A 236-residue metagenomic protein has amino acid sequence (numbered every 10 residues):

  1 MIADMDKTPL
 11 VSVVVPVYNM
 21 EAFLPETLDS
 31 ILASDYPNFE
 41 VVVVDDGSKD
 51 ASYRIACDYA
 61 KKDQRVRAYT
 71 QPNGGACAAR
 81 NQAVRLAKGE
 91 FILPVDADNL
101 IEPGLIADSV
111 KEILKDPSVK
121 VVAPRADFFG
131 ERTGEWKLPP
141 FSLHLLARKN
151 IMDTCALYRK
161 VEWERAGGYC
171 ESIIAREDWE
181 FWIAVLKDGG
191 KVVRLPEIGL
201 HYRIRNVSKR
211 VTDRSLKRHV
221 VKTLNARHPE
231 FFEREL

Functional and structural regions predicted by a protein language model:
M1-S30: N-proximal low-complexity "stem/linker" segments adjacent to membrane-targeting elements
D29-N38: Short, acidic, metal-binding catalytic loop of nucleotide-sugar glycosyltransferases
D45-R54, G74, D96: A conserved acidic beta->alpha catalytic loop
Q71-A87: Glycine-rich, basic loop-to-helix element that forms the pyrophosphate-binding segment of sugar-nucleotide handling
I92: Short aromatic/hydrophobic "clamp" motif used to bind/position activated sugar donors
G104-E135: Conserved donor NDP-sugar-binding/catalytic core segment of glycosyltransferases
W136-K137, L143-H144, I173-I174, E197-A226: Nucleotide-sugar-dependent glycosyltransferase catalytic core
I174-F181: Acidic donor-binding loop at a coil-to-helix junction in glycosyltransferase catalytic cores that engages
